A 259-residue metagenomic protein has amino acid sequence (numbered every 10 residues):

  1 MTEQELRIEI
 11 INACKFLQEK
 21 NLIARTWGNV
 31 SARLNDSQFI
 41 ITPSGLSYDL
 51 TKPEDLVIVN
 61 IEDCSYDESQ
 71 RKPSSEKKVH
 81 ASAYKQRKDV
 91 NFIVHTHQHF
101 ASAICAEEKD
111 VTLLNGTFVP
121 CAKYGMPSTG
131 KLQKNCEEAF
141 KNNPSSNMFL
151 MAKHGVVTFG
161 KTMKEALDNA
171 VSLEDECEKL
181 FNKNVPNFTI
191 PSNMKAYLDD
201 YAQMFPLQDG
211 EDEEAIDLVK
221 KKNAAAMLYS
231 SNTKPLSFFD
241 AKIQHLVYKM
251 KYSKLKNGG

Functional and structural regions predicted by a protein language model:
M1-G259: Glycine-rich flexible loops
